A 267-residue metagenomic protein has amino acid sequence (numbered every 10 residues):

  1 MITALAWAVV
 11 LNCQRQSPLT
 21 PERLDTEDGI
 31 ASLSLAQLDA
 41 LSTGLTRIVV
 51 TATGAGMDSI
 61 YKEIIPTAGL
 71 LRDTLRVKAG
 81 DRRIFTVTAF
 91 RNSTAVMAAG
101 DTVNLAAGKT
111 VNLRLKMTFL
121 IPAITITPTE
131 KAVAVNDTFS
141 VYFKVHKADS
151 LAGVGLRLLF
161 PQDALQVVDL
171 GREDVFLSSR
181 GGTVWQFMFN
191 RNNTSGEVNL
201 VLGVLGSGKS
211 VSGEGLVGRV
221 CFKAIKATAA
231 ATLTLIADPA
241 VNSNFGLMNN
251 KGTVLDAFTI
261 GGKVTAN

Functional and structural regions predicted by a protein language model:
A6-D39, V87, R114-K116: Bacterial Sec-dependent N-terminal signal peptides
R15, R23, E63-A68, F90-F119: Structured interaction patches on ligand/partner-binding surfaces of diverse proteins
D39-D58: Short, ordered, surface-exposed loop/turn motifs in non-cytosolic proteins
A40, S59, T67, T74 (+7 more regions): Coil residues (strongly favoring Ser/Thr
A52-D58, F90-T94, L159-D163: Change "in extracellular beta-sheet-rich domains … of secreted and cell-surface proteins" to "in beta-sheet-rich domains
T67-I84: Short Pro-Gly-centered beta-turn/loop motif in secreted/extracellular proteins
L71-L75, D101, V111-L113, F139 (+2 more regions): Short strand-edge motifs at loop-to-beta-strand transitions and within beta-strands of extracellular beta-rich domains
T118-N267: Acidic, low-complexity intrinsically disordered segments
